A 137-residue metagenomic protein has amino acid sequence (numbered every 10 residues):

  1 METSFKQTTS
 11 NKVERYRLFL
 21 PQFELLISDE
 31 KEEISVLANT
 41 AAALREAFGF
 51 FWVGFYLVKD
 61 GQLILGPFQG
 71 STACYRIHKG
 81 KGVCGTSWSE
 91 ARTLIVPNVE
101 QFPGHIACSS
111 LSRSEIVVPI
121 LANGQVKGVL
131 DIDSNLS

Functional and structural regions predicted by a protein language model:
M1-Q69: Intrinsically disordered, low-complexity terminal regulatory regions
W52, V117, V129: Short hydrophobic/aromatic beta-strand element in the GNAT-like acyltransferase core that lines or flanks the acyl-donor
V58-S110: Regulatory sensory and allosteric helical modules in signal-transduction proteins and certain transcription factors
L94-I95, P119, D131: Conserved beta-strand segments that form the floor/walls of ligand-binding pockets within enzyme and binding domains
S114-L121: A short, aliphatic-rich beta-strand micro-motif
V126: Glycine-rich acetyl-CoA-binding "A-motif" of GNAT/NAT acetyltransferases
L130-S137: Short beta-strand-to-loop transition segments that serve as allosteric relay/switch motifs in sensory/regulatory domains
